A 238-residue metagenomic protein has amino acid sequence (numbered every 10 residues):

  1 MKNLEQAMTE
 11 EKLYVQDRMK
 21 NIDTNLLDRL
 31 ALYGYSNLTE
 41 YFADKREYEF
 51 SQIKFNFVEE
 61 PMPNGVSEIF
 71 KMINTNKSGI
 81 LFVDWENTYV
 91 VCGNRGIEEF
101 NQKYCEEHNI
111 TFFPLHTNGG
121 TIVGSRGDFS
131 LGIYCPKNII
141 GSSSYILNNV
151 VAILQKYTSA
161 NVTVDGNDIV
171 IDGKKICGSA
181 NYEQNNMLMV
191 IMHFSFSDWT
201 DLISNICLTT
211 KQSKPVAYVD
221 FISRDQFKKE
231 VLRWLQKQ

Functional and structural regions predicted by a protein language model:
N3-K103, E107, P114-H116, L208-Q238: Active-site loop/lid in soluble adenylation, ligation, and acyl-transfer enzymes
I80, N101, T121-I122, C177-N185: A generic local secondary-structure boundary/capping motif
Y89, D128-S130, G166, K175 (+1 more regions): Broad gene-expression machinery/nucleic-acid interaction feature
N94, I133-K137, F196: Short beta-strand-to-loop capping motifs
F100-C135: A glycine-rich, hydrophobic loop/mini-helix early in the fold
R126-N167: Contiguous, small/hydrophobic- and glycine-enriched helical/loop subdomains that border and often "cap" functional
Y145-N161, K175-Q238: Long, positively charged amphipathic alpha-helical accessory segments at protein N-termini or as interdomain linkers
I171-D172: Structural motif
